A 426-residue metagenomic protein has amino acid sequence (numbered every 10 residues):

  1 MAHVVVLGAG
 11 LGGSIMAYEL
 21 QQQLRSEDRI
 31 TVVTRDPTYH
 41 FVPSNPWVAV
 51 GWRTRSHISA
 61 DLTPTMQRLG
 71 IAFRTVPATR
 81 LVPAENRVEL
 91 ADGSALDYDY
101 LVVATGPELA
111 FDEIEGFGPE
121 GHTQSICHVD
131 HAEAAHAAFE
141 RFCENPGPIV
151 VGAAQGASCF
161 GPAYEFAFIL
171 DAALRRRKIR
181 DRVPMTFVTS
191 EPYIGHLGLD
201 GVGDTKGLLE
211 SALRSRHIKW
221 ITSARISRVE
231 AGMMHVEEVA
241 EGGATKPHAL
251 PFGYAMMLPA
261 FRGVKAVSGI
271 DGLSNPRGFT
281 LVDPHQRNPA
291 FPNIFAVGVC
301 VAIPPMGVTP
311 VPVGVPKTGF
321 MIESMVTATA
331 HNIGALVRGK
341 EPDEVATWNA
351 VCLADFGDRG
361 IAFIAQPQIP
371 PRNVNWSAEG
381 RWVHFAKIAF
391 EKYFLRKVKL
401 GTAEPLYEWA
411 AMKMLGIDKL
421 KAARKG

Functional and structural regions predicted by a protein language model:
A2-A72, Q155-L199, M414: Beta1-alpha1 glycine-rich phosphate/pyrophosphate-binding loop at the start of Rossmann-like nucleotide-binding domains
R29, R68-A84, V88, L96 (+2 more regions): A Rossmann-like FAD-binding core segment of flavoenzymes
R68-E165, I169-K178, T245, M256: FAD-binding core/adjacent interface of flavoenzyme oxidoreductases
A110, G118-N145, P251-Y254, L258-S324: FAD-site-proximal beta/loop scaffold in flavoenzymes
F320-T347: Internal hydrophobic alpha-helix adjacent to the cofactor/substrate pocket in enzyme cavities
V345-I364: Flavin (FAD/FMN) cofactor-binding core of flavoprotein oxidoreductases
F363-G426: C-terminal auxiliary extensions adjacent to catalytic cores
